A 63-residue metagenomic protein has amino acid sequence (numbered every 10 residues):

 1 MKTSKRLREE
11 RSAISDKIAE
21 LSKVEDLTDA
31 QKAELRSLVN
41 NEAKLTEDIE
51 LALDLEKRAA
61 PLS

Functional and structural regions predicted by a protein language model:
M1-S63: Intrinsically disordered, low-complexity terminal tails
